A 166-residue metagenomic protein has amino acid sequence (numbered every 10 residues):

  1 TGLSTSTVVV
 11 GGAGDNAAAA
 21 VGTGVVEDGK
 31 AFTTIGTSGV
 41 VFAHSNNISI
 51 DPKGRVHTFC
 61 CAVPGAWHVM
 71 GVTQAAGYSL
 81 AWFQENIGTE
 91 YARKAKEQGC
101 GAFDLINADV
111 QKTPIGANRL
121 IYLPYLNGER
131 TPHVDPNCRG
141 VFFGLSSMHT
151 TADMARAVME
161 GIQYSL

Functional and structural regions predicted by a protein language model:
T1-L166: Active-site core segments that coordinate phosphate-bearing ligands/cofactors across diverse enzyme families
